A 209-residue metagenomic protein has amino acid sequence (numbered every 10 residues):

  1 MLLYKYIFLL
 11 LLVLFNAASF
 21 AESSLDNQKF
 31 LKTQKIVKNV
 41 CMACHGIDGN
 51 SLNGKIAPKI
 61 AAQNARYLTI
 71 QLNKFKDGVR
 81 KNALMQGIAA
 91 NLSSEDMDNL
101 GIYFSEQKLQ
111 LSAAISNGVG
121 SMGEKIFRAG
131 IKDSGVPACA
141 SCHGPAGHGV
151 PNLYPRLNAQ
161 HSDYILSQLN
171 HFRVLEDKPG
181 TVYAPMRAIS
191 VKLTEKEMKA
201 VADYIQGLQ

Functional and structural regions predicted by a protein language model:
L2-L10: Sec-dependent signal peptide recognition, specifically the positively charged N-region followed immediately by
L14-A17: N-terminal signal peptide c-region/cleavage motif recognized by signal peptidases
S19-K38, D48-I56, E106-D133: Electrostatic cytochrome c docking/interface patches
Q34, N50-R80, Q86-N91, A140 (+3 more regions): Gly/Gly-Pro-rich "capping" loops immediately C-terminal to redox-active cysteine motifs in periplasmic/lumenal
V37, F75, Y103-F104, F172 (+1 more regions): Conserved hydrophobic/aromatic "anchor" residues that stabilize well-ordered secondary structure elements
C41-I47, L100, V136-A146, V201: The canonical Cys-X-X-Cys-His
A90-S112, M122, I189-Q209: C-terminal capping alpha-helices of c-type cytochrome domains
L111, G118-L153, N158-A159: Surface-exposed interaction/gating patches
